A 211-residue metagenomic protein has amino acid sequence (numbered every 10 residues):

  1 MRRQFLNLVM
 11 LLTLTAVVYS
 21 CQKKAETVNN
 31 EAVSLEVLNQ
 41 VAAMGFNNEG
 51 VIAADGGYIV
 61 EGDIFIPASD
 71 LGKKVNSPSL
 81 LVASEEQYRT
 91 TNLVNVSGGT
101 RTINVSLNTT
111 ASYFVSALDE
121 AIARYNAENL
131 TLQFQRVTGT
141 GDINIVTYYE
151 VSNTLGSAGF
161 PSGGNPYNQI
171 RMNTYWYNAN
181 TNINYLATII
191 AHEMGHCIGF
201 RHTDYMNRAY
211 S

Functional and structural regions predicted by a protein language model:
M1-V9: Bacterial N-terminal signal peptides that target proteins for export
A16-S20: C-terminal motif of bacterial Sec signal peptides marking the signal peptidase cleavage site
K24-Y113: Disordered inhibitory propeptide/activation segment of secreted metzincin zinc metalloprotease zymogens, centered on
T102-I103, L107, Q135-N153: Acidic helix-start/capping segments at beta-turn-to-alpha-helix junctions
Y113-Q135: Zn2+-dependent metallopeptidase catalytic core
F114, N144-Q169: Catalytic zinc-binding patch centered on the HExxH motif and its immediate surroundings that defines zinc-dependent
E128-T140, R201-A209: Surface-exposed patches in mature extracellular/periplasmic domains of secreted proteins
N178, I183-S211: The catalytic-center signature of Zn2+-dependent metalloproteases
